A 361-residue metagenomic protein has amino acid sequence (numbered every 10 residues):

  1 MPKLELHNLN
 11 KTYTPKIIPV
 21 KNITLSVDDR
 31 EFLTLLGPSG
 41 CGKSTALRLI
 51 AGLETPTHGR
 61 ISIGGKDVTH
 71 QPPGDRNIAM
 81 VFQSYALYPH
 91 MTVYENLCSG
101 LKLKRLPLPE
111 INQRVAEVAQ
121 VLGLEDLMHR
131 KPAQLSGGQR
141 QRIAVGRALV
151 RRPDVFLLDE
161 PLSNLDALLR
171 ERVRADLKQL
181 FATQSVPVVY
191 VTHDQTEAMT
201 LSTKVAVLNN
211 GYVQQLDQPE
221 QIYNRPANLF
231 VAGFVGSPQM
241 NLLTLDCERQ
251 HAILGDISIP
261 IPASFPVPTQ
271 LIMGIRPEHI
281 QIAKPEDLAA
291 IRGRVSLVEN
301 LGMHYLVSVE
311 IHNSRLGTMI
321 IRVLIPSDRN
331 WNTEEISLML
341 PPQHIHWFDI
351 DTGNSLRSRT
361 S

Functional and structural regions predicted by a protein language model:
M1-L6, N10-N22, D29, Q71-D75: A short, flexible loop at the N-terminus of ABC-type nucleotide-binding domains that lies
L36-P38: The feature captures the beta-strand-to-loop junction immediately N-terminal to the Walker
S44-L47, I143: ABC ATPase nucleotide-binding domain helices that frame the ATP-binding cleft
A51: Helix-to-loop junction immediately C-terminal to a conserved catalytic motif
G59-D67: Conserved ABC transporter NBD signature motif
Q71-F230: ABC ATPase nucleotide-binding domains
P238, H251-S361: Non-catalytic connector elements of ABC transporters
